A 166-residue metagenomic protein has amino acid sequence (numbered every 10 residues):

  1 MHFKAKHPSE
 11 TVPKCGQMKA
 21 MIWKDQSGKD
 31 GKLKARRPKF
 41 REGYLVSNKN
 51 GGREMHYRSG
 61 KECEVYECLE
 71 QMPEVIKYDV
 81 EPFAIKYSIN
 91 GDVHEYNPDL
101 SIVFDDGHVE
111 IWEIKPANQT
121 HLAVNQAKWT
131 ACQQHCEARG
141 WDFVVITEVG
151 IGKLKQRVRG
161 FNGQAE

Functional and structural regions predicted by a protein language model:
M1-E166: Electrostatic, structured charged patches in enzyme active sites and in nucleic-acid/phosphate-binding
